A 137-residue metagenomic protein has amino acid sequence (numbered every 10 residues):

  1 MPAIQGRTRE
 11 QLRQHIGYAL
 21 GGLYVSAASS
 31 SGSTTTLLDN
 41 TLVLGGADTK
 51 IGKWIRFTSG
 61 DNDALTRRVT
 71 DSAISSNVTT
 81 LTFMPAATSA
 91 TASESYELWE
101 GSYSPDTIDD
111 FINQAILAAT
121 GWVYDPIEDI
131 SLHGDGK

Functional and structural regions predicted by a protein language model:
M1-Q5, R9, G101-I108: Intrinsic-disorder-associated interaction segments
P2-T91, V123-I130, G134-G136: Autoprocessing Asn-cyclization modules and mimics
L20-A27, S95-D110: Short domain-boundary/entry signatures in modular proteins, especially in secreted/extracellular architectures
S104-W122, G134-G136: Amphipathic alpha-helical segments that form the core helices of the histone-fold
